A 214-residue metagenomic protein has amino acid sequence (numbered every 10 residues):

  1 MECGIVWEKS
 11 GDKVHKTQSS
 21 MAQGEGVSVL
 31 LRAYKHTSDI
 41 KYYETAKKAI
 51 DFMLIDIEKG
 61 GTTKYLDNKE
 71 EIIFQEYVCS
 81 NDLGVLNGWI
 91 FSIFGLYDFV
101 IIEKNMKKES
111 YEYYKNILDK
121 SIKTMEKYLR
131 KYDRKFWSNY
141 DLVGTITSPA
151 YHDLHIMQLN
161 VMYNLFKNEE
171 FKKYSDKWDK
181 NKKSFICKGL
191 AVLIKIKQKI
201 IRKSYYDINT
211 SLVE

Functional and structural regions predicted by a protein language model:
M1-E214: Glycan-recognition and catalytic cores of secretory/periplasmic carbohydrate-active enzymes
